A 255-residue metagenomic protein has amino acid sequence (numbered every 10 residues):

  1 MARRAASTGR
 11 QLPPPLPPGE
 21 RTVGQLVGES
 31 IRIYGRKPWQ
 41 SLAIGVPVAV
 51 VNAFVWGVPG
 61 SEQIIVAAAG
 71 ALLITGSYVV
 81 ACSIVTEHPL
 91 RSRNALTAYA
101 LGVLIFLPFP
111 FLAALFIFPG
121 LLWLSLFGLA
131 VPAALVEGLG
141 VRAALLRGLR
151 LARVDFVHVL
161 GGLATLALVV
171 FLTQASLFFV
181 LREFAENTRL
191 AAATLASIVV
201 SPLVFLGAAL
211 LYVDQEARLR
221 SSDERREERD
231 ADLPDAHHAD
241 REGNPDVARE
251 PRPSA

Functional and structural regions predicted by a protein language model:
M1-A255: Hydrophobic alpha-helical membrane segments
